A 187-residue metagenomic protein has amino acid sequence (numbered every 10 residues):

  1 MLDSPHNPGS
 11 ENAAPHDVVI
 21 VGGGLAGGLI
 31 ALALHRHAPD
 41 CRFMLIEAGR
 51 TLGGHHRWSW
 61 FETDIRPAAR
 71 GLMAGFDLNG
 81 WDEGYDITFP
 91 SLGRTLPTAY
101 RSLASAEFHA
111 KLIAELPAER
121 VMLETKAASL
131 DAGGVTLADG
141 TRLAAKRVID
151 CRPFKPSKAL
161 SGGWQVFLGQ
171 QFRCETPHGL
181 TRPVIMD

Functional and structural regions predicted by a protein language model:
M1-G9: A short, compositionally biased domain-edge/stem linker segment
G9-L45: N-terminal Rossmann-like FAD-binding beta1-loop-alpha1 element of flavoenzymes
G27, L52, K155-S157: Glycine-rich nucleotide phosphate-binding loop and flanking beta-alpha elements of Rossmann-like dinucleotide-binding
I30-A31, H55, K158-S161: Short glycine-/acidic-enriched loop or helix-start segments at secondary-structure transitions that form or flank
A33-H37, F43-S91: N-terminal FAD cofactor-binding segment of flavoenzymes
H37, E119-D187: Predominantly flavin-linked oxidoreductase catalytic cores and closely associated redox partners
D86, R101-S105, L123, G133-G134: Long, hydrophobic/aromatic-enriched structural stretches that serve as scaffold segments
R94-A114, C151, F172: Short beta-strand to alpha-helix junction loop
